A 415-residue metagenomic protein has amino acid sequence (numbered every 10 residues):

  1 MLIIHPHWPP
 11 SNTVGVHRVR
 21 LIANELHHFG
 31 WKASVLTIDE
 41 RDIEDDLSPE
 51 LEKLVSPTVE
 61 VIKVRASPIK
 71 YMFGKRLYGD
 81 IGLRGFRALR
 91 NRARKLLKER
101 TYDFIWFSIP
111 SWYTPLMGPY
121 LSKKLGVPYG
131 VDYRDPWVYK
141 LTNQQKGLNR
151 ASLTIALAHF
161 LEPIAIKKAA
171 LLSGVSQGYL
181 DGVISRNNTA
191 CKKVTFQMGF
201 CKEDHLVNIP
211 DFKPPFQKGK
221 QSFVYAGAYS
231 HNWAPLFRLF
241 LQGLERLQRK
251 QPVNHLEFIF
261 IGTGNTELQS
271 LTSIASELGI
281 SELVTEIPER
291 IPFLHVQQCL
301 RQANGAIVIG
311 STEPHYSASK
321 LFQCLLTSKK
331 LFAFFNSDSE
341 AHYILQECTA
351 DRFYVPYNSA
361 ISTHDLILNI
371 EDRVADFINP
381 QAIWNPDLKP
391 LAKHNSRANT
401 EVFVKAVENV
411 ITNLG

Functional and structural regions predicted by a protein language model:
M1-E60, L247, E408, T412-G415: N-terminal subdomain of nucleotide-sugar transferases
L2, P215-P235, L241, N399: Conserved donor-binding/catalytic core segment of Leloir-type glycosyltransferases
V35-L97: A conserved catalytic-core segment of Leloir-type glycosyltransferases
R87, Y113-L116, Y120-K124, W137-Y139 (+1 more regions): Membrane-proximal helix-turn-helix segments that form the acceptor-binding/catalytic region of lipid-linked
G178, M198-G199: Carbohydrate-associated surface elements
I184, G199-K218: Acidic anion/phosphate-binding donor-loop and adjacent secondary structure in glycosyltransferase catalytic cores
G262-T263, L268-H295: Nucleotide-activated donor-binding/catalytic signature segment of Leloir-type glycosyltransferases, i.e., the conserved
Y357-L368, D372-N409: A charged, aromatic-enriched C-terminal amphipathic alpha-helix characteristic of glycosyltransferases across folds
